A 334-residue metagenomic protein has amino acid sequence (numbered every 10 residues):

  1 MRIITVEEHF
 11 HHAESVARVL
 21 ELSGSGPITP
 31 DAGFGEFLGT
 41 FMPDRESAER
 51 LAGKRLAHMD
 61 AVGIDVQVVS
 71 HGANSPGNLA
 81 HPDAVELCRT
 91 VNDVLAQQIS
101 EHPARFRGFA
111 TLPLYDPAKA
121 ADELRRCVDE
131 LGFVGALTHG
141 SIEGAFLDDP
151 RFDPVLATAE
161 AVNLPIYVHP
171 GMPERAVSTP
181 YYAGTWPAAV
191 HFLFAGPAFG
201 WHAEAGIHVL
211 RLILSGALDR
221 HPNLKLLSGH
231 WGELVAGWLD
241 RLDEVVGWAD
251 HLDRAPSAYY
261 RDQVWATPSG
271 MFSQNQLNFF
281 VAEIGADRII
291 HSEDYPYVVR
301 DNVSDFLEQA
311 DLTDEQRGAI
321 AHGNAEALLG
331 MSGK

Functional and structural regions predicted by a protein language model:
M1-V6, F10-V66, D93-E101, D122-R126 (+5 more regions): Mid-to-C-terminal alpha-helical segments outside catalytic/metal-binding sites
I4-E7, Q67-V69, R107-A110, A136-T138 (+4 more regions): Hydrophobic faces of well-ordered beta-strands that scaffold small-molecule active sites in alpha/beta enzyme cores
H9-E49, E174-A203, L242-Q263: Active-site gating loops and adjacent loop-to-helix segments of metal-dependent hydrolytic enzymes
H11-E14, S75-G77, Y115-D116, E143-G144 (+4 more regions): Active-site environment of divalent metal-dependent phosphoester hydrolases
D65-H208: Active-site gating/metal-coordination segments in enzymes
L131-G135, E160-P165, H221-N223, Y260-W265 (+1 more regions): Glycine-enriched alpha-helix->loop->beta-strand junction motifs that scaffold or abut catalytic
G206-V209, G247-D250, S269-S273: A general structural motif
I213-R261: Aromatic-lined glycan-binding groove of carbohydrate-active enzymes
